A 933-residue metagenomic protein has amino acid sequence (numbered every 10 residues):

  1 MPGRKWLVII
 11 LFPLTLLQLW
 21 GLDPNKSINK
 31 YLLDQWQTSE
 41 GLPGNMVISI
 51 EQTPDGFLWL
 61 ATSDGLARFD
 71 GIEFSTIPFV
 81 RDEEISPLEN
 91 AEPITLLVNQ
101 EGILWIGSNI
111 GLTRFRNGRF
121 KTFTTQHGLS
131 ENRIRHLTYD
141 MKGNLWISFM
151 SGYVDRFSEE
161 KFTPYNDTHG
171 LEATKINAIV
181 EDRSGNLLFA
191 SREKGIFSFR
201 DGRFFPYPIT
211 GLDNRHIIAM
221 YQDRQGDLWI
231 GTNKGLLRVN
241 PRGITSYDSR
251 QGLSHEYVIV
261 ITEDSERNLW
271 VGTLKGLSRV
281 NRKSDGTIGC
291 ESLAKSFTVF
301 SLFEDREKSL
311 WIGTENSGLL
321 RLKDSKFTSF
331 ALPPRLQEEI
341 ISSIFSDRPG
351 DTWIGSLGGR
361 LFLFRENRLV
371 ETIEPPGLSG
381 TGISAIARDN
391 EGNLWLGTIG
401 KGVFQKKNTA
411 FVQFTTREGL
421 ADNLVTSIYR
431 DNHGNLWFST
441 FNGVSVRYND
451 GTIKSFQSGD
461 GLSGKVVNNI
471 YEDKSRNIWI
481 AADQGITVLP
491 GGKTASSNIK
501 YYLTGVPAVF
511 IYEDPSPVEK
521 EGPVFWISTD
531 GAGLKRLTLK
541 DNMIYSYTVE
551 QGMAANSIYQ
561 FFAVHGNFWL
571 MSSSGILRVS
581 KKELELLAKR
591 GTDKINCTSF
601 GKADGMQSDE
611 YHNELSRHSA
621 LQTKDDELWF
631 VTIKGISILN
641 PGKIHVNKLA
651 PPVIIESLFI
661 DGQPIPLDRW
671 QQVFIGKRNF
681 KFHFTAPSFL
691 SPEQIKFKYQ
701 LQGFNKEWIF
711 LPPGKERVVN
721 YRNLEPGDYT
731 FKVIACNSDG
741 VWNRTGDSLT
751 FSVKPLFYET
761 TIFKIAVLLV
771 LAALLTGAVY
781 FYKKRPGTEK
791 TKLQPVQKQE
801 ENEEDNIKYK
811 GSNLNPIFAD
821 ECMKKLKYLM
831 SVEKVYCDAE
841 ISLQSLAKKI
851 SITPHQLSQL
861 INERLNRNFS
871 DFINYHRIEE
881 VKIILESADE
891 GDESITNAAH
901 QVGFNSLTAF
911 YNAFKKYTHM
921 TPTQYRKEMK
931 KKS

Functional and structural regions predicted by a protein language model:
M1-K754, T760-V779, K783-K784: Carboxylate-rich, polar loop motifs that coordinate divalent cations or form catalytic acidic clusters
L424, S572, S845, R877 (+1 more regions): Ca2+-coordinating acidic residues in Ca2+-binding motifs
E725, T853, N905-S906: Short coil turns linking two alpha-helices in DNA-binding domains
F781-A888, A913: Membrane-proximal linker segments that couple transmembrane helices to downstream signaling/catalytic modules
N868-I873, M920-E928: Short, Lys/Arg-enriched C-terminal cap helix and immediately downstream tail that follows
A888-R926: Sequence-specific DNA-binding recognition helix
